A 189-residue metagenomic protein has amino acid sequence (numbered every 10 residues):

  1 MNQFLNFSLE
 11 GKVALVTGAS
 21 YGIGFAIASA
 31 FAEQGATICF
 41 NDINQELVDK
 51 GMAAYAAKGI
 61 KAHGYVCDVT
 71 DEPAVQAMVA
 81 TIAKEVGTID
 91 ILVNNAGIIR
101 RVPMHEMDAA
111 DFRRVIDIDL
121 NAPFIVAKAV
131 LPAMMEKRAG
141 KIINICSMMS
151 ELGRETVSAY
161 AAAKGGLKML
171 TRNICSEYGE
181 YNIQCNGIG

Functional and structural regions predicted by a protein language model:
V13, S20-G22: Conserved glycine-rich cofactor-binding loop
Q45-E46, V66-M78, A109: The beta1-alpha1 cofactor-binding region of Rossmann-like NAD(H)/NADP(H)-dependent oxidoreductases
V102-H105, L152-S158, E180-Y181: Active-site loop immediately N-terminal to the catalytic Tyr-X3-Lys motif of short-chain dehydrogenase/reductase
P103-M104, D111-I116, I142: Substrate-binding pocket helix/loop in short-chain dehydrogenase/reductase
A127, A163, T171: Active-site helix of classical SDR
P132, S176-E180: Alpha-helical segment proximal to the catalytic Tyr-Lys
S147: Residue(s) in the substrate-gating loop at a strand-loop-helix junction that position the organic substrate next
